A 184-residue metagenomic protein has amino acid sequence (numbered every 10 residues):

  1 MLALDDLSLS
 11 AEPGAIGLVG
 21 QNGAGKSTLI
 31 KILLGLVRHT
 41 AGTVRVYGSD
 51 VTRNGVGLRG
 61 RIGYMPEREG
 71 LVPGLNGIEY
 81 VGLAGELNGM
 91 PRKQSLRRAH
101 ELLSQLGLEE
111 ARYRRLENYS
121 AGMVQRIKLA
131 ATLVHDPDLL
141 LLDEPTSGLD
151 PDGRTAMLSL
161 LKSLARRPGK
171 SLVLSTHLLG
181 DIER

Functional and structural regions predicted by a protein language model:
L34: Helix-to-loop junction immediately C-terminal to a conserved catalytic motif
G42-R53, G57-L58: Conserved ABC transporter NBD signature motif
G82, E86, K93-A111: Conserved ABC ATPase "signature" region
D136: Conserved catalytic motifs of ABC-family nucleotide-binding domains
L140-D143: Catalytic Walker B motif of ABC-type/P-loop ATPase nucleotide-binding domains
R154-P168: Helical segment within the ABC ATPase nucleotide-binding domain
